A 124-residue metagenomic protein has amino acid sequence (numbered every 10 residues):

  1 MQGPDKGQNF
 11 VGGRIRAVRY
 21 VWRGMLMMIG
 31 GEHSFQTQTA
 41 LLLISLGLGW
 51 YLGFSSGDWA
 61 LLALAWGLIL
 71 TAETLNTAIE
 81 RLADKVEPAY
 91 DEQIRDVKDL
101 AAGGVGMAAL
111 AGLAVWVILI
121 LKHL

Functional and structural regions predicted by a protein language model:
M1-A78, V86, Y90-Q93, K98 (+1 more regions): Hydrophobic alpha-helical transmembrane segments
A83: Active-site-proximal acidic segments at structured loop/helix or strand boundaries that coordinate catalytic metals
